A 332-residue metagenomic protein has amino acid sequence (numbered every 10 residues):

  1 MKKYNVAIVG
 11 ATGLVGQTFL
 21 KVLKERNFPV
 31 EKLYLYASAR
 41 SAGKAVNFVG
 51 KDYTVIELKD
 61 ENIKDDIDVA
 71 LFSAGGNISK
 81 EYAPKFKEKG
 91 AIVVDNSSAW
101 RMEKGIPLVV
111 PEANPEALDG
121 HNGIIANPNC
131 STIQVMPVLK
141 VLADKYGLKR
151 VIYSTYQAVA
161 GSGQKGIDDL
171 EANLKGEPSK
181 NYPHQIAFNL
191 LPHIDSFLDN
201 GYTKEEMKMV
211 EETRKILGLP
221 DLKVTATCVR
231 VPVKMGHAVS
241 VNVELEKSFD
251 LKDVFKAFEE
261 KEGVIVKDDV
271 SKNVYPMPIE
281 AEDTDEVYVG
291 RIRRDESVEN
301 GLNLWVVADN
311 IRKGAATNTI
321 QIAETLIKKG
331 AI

Functional and structural regions predicted by a protein language model:
M1-I186, L222-K223, V287-Y288, I292-V298 (+3 more regions): N-terminal Rossmann-like NAD(P) cofactor-binding subdomain of oxidoreductases, focused on the glycine-rich
A70, V159-I332: Charged docking surfaces used in two-component/phosphorelay signaling
